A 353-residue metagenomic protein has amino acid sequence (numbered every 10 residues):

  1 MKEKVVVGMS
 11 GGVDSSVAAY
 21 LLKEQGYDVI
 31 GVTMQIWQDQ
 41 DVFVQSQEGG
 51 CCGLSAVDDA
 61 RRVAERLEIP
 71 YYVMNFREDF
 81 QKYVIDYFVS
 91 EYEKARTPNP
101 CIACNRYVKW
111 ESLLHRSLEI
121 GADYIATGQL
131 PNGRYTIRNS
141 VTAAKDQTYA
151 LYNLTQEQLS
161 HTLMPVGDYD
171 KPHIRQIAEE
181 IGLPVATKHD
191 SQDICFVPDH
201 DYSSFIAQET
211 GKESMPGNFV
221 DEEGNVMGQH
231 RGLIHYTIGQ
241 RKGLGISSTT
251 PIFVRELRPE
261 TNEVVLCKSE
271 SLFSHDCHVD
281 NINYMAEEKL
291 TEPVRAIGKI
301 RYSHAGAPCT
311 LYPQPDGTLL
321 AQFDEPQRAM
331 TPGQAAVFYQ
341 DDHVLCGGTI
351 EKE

Functional and structural regions predicted by a protein language model:
M1-Y152, L163, P172, E179: ATP-dependent adenylation/nucleotidyltransferase module used to activate substrates
A126-N132, T136-E353: AMP-forming adenylation/ATP pyrophosphatase catalytic core
